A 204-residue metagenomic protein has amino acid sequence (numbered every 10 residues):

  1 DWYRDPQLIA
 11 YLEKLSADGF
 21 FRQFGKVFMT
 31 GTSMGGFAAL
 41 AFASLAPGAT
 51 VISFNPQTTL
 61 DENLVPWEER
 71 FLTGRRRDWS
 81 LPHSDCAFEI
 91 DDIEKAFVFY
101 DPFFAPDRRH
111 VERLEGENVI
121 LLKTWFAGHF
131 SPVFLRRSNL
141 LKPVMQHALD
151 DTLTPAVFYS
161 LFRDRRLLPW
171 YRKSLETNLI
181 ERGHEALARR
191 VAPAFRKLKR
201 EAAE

Functional and structural regions predicted by a protein language model:
D1-Q23: Active-site catalytic motif of lipid deacylating hydrolases and related acyltransferases
F21-S33: Alpha/beta-hydrolase fold nucleophile elbow
G31-A41: Glycine-rich nucleophile elbow surrounding the catalytic serine of serine-hydrolase chemistry
A41-T50: Conserved hydrolase catalytic core segment
S53-L64, P102: Active-site nucleophile loop of the alpha/beta-hydrolase fold
E68-F134, K142-P143, H147-A156, S160: The feature captures the conserved acid-bearing segment of alpha/beta-hydrolase catalytic domains
N118-E204: Long, compositionally biased intrinsically disordered regions
